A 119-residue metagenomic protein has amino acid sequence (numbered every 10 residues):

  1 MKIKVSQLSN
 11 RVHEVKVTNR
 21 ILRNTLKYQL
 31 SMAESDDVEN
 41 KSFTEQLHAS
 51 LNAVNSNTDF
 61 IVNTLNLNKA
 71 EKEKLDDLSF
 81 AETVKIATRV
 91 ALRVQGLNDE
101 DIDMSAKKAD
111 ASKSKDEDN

Functional and structural regions predicted by a protein language model:
M1-S9: Short, intrinsically disordered N-terminal pre-domain segments
H13-K16, R20-N119: Short, surface-exposed, charged amphipathic helix/loop patches that serve as local interaction elements
